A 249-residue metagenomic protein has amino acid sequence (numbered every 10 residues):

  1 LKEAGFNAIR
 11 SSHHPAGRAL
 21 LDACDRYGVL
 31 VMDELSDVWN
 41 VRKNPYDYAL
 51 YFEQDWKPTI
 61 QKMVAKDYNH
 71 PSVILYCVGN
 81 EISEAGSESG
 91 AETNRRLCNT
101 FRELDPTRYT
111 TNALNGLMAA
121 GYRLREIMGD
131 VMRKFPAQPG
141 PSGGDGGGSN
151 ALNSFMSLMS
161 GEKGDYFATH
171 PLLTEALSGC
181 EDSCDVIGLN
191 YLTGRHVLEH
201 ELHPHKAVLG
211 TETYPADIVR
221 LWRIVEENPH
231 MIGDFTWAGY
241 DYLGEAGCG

Functional and structural regions predicted by a protein language model:
L1-V186, Y191-V197, P204, E212-P215: Active-site mouth of glycoside hydrolases
N40-D47, I218-V225, L243-G247: Short, charged, surface-exposed secondary-structure boundary motifs
Y122-R125, V131, R223-G249: Aromatic/acidic polysaccharide-binding cleft in carbohydrate-active enzymes
